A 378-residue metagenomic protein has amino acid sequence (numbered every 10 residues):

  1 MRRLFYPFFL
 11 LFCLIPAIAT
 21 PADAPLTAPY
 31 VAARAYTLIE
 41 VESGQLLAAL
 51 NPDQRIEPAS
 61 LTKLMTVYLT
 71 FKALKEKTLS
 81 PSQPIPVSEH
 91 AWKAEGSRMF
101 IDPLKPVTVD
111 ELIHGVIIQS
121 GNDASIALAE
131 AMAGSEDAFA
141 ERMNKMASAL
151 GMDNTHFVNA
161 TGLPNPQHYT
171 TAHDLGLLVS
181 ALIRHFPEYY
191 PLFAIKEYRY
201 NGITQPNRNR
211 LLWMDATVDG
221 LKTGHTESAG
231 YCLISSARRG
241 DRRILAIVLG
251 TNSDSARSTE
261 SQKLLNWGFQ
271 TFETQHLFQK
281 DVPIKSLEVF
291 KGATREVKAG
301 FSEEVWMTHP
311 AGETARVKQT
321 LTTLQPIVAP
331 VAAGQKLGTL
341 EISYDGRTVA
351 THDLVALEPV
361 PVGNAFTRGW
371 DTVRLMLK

Functional and structural regions predicted by a protein language model:
M1-L4: Positively charged n-region of N-terminal signal peptides that target proteins for export
Y6-P16: Bacterial N-terminal signal peptides
F9, V31-A32, Q54-R55, L112 (+3 more regions): Generic detector of short alpha-helix boundary/capping microenvironments and adjacent low-complexity segments
F12, T27-P29, A49, A237 (+2 more regions): Sterically constrained small-residue positions within well-ordered secondary structures of folded domains
I15-P25, W306, V355: Bacterial Sec-dependent signal peptides at the C-terminal "C-region" and cleavage site
A19-H173, S180-R184, Y198-N201: Active-site-adjacent loops and short helices of periplasmic peptidoglycan-processing enzymes
M152-D153, P164-Y169, H173-K378: Domain-terminus/edge residues, biased toward the C-terminal soluble/receptor-binding domains of extracytoplasmic
